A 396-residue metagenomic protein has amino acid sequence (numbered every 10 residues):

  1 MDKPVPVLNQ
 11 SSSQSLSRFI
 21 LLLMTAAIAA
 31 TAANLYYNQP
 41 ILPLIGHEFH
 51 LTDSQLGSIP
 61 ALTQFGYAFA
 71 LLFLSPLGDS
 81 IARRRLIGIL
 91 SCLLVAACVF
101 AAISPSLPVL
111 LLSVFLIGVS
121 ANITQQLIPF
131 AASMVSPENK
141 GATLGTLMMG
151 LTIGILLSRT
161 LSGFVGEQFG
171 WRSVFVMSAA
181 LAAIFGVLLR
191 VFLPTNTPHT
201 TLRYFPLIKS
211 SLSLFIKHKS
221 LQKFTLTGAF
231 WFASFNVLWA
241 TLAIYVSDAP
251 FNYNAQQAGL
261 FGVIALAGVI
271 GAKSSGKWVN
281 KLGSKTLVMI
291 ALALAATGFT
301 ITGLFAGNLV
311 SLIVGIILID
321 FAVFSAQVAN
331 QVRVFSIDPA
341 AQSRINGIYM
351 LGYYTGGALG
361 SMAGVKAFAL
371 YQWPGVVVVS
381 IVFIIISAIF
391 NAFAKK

Functional and structural regions predicted by a protein language model:
V5-Q14, L193-L226: Juxtamembrane intracellular "pre-TM" segments in multi-pass secondary transporters
F69-L107: Conserved MFS/SLC helix-loop-helix module at the cytosolic interface between two early adjacent transmembrane helices
L71-A82, I270-S284, F368: Helix-to-loop junctions at the C-terminal end of transmembrane segments in multipass secondary transporters
R85-V99, T286-I301, I381: Structural signature of the two symmetry-related core transmembrane helices
V109, T146-L193: Helix-loop-helix hairpin linking two adjacent transmembrane segments in secondary transporters
V114-G150: Cytoplasmic helix-loop-helix junction between adjacent transmembrane helices in 12-TM secondary transporters
I123-V135, S325-D338: Intracellular juxtamembrane helix-capping segments at the cytosolic ends of symmetry-related transmembrane helices
K285-N330: C-terminal transmembrane helical hairpin of 12-TM major facilitator-type secondary transporters
